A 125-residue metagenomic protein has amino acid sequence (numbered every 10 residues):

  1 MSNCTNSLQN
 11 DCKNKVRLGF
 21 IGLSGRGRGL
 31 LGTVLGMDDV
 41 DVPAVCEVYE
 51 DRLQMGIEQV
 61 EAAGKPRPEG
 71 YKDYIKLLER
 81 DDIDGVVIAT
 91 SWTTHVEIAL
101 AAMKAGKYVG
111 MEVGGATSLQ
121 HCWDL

Functional and structural regions predicted by a protein language model:
M1-V109, Q120-D124: N-terminal glycine-/serine-/threonine-rich beta1-alpha1-beta2 phosphate-ribose binding loop of Rossmann-like
E112-G114: Short beta->alpha connector loops at strand-helix junctions that form conserved, small/polar/Pro-enriched
A116-S118: Short glycine/proline-centered loop/turn elements that form peptide/ligand docking sites
